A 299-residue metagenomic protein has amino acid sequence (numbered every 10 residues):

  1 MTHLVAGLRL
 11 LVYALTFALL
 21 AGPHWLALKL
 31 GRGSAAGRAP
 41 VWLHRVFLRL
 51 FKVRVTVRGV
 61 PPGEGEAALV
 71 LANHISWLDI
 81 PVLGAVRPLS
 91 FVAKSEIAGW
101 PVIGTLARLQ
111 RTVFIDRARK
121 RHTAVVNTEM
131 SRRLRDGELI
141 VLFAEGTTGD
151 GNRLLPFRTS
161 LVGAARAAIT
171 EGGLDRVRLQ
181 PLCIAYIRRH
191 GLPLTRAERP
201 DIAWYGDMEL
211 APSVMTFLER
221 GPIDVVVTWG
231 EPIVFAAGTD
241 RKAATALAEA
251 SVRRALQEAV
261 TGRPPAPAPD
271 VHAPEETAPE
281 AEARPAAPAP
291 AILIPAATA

Functional and structural regions predicted by a protein language model:
M1-T56, A259, E275-E280, P285-I292 (+1 more regions): N-terminal membrane-anchoring alpha-helices
L20-A36, L48-L50, E64-T123, E171-G173: Catalytic core of membrane glycerolipid acyltransferases/transacylases, capturing the structured, soluble-facing
G59-E64, E129-L134: Short amphipathic alpha-helix with an adjacent loop that forms part of the alpha/beta core around
A67-L69, T112, L139-F143, R178: Residue-level preference for the first positions of well-ordered beta-strands
I103-G104, G151-T239, G262-P265: A cross-family acyltransferase "interaction/gating" segment
T123, M130-L134, E138-I140, A144-F157: Soluble extracytoplasmic domains of inner/organellar membrane proteins
D201-A299: Long, non-transmembrane cytosolic or organellar matrix-exposed soluble domains/tails of integral membrane proteins
